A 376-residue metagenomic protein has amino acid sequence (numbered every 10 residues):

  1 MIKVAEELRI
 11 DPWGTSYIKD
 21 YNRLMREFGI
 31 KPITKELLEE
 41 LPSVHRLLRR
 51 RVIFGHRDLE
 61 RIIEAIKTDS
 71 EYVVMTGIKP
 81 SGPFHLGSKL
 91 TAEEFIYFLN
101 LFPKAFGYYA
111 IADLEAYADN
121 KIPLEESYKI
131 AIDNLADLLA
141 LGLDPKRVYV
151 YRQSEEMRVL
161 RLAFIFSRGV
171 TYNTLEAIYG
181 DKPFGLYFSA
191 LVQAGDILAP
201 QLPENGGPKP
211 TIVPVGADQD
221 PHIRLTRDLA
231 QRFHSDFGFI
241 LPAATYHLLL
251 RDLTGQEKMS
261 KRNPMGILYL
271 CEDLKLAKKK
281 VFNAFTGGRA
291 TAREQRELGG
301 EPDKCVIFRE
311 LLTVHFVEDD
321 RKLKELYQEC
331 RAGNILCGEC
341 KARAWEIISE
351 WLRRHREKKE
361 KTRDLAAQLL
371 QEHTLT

Functional and structural regions predicted by a protein language model:
M1-I78, R227-F282, G288-T291, V306-T376: Non-catalytic terminal extensions that flank enzyme cores
M1-V73, P80-A199, E357, L375: N-terminal Rossmann-like or analogous alpha/beta NTP/dinucleotide-binding catalytic cores that position adenine
F84-L90, I96, D113, I122-S127 (+6 more regions): Structured ligand/cofactor/substrate-binding pocket environments in proteins
N100-P103, L139, L143, R168 (+5 more regions): Hydrophobic/aromatic-lined pockets within catalytic cores
K104, A199-T211, H315-E325: Short helix-capping/linker segments at secondary-structure and domain boundaries
I132, A136, R224-D228, K279: Residues on a specific face of well-ordered alpha-helices
K146-R147, F166, V170-Y179, V281-E297 (+1 more regions): Short amphipathic alpha-helical segments and their helix-coil junctions
R158-F164, L225, T254-E257: Short, solvent-exposed polar/charged micro-motifs at secondary-structure junctions
